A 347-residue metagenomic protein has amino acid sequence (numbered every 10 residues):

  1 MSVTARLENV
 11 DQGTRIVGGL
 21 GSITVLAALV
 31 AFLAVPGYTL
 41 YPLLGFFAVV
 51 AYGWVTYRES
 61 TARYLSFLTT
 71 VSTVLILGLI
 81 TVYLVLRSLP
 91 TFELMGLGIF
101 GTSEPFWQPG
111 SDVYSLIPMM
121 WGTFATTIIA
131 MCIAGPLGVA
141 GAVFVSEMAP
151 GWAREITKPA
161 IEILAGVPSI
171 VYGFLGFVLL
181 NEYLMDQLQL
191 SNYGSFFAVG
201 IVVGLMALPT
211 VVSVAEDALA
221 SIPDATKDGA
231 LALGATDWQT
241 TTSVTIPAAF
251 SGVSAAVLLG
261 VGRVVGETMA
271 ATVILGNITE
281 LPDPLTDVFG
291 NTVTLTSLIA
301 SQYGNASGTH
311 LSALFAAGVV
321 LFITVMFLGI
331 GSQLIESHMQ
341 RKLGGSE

Functional and structural regions predicted by a protein language model:
V3-G21, A27-Y38, V49-F67, V82-M131 (+2 more regions): Periplasmic/extracellular loop-to-transmembrane helix junction in inner-membrane transport proteins
L43, Y183-G194, I274-N277: Membrane-interfacial helix-loop-helix connectors in multipass membrane proteins
F67-F92, Y114-N192, V199-S213, A248 (+2 more regions): Membrane-water interface segments at the C-terminal ends of transmembrane alpha-helices in multi-pass inner-membrane
E147-M148, A218, Q302-Y303, H338: Helix-to-coil boundary motifs at intracellular loop junctions of multi-pass secondary transporters
M148-A149, L219-A249: Short helix-to-coil transition segments within interhelical loops that connect adjacent transmembrane helices
V214, A235-L275: Transmembrane alpha-helices
A271-F322: Interhelical loop and adjacent transmembrane-helix boundary motif in polytopic membrane transport permeases
E336-E347: Short cytosolic juxtamembrane segments of multi-pass membrane proteins
